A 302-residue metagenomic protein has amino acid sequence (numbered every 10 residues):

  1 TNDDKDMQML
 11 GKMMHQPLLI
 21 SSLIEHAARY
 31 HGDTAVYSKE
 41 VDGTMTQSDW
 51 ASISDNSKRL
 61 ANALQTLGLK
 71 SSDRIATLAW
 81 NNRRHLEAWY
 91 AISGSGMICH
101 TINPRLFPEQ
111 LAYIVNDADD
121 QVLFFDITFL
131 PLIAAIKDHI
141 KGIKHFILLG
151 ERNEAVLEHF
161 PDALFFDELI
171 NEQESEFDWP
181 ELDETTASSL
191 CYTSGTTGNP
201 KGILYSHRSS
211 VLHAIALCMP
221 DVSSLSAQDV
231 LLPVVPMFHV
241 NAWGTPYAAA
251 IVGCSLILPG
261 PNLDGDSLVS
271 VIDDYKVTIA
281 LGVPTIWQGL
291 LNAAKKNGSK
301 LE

Functional and structural regions predicted by a protein language model:
T1, L23, T66-L67, G94-E168 (+2 more regions): Structural core segment of the AMP-binding/adenylate-forming
Q8-L18, R152-A187: Flexible, low-complexity linker/hinge segments
L23-S48, L157: AMP-dependent adenylate-forming
V36-N82, L86-Y90, F107-A112, F165-E168: Conserved AMP-binding/adenylate-forming core of the ANL superfamily
L64-L69, E174-T186, L190-L232, G244 (+2 more regions): Conserved adenylate-forming
R74, W80-P108, N116-V122, I136 (+4 more regions): A short helix-loop-beta submotif of the ANL/AMP-binding
W80, F125-A135, R152, V235 (+1 more regions): Adenylate-forming
V211-V230, V240-I279, G289, A293-N297: Conserved AMP-binding/adenylation subdomain of ANL enzymes
